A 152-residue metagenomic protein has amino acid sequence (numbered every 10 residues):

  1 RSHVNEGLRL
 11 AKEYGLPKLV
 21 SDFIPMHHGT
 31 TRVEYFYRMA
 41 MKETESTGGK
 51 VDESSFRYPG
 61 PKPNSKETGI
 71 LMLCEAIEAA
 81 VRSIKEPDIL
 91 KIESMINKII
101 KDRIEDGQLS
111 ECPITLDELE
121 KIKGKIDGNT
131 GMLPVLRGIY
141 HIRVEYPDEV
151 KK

Functional and structural regions predicted by a protein language model:
R1-K152: Terminal helices and disordered tails flanking the catalytic cores of nucleotide-processing hydrolases
